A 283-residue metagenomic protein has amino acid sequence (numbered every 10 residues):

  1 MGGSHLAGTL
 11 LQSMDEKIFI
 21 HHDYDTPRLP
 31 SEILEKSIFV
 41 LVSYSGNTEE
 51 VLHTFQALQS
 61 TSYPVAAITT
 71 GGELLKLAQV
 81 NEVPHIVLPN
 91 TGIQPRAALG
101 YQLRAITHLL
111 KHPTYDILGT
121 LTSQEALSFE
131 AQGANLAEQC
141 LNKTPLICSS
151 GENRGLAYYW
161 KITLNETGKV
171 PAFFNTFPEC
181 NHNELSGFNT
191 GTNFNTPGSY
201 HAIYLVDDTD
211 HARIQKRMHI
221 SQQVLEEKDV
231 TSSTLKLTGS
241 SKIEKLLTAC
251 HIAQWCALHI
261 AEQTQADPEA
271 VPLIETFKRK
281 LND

Functional and structural regions predicted by a protein language model:
M1-L127, E138, G198, L205-S233: Glycine-rich phosphate-binding loops that contact phosphosugars or nucleotide phosphates
G2, L6, L10, A97 (+11 more regions): Conserved active-site and cofactor/substrate-binding residues in soluble primary-metabolism enzymes
E16-F19, L109-I117, K169, A257-V271: Short helix-capping/linker segments at secondary-structure and domain boundaries
H21-T26, I68, V170-N181, T231-S240: A generic structural motif
E35-F39, G100-A105, I162, L185-G191 (+1 more regions): Short, surface-exposed amphipathic charged segments that create phosphate/polyanion-binding patches used for binding
L109-H201, K280-D283: Active-site phosphate/pyrophosphate-binding segments
N189, P197-P272: C-terminal active-site/capping subdomain that shapes the small-molecule cofactor and substrate pocket of enzyme
V271-D283: A short, charged, Gly/Pro-tolerant segment at domain boundaries
